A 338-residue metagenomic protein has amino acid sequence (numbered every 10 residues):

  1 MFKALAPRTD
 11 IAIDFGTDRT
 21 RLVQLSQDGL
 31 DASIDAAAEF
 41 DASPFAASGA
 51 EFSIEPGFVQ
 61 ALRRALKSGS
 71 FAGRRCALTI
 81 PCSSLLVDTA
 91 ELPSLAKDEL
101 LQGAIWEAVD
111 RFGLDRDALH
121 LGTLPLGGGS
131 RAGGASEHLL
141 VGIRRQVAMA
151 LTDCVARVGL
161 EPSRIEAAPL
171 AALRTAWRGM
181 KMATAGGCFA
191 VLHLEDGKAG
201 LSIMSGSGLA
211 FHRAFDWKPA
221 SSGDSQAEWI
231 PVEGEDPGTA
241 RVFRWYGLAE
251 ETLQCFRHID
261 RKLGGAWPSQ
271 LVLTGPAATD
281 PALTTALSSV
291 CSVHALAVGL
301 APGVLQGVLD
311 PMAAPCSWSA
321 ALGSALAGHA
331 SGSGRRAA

Functional and structural regions predicted by a protein language model:
M1-A338: Hydrophobic/aromatic-enriched cytosolic interaction surfaces used to assemble or bind macromolecules
